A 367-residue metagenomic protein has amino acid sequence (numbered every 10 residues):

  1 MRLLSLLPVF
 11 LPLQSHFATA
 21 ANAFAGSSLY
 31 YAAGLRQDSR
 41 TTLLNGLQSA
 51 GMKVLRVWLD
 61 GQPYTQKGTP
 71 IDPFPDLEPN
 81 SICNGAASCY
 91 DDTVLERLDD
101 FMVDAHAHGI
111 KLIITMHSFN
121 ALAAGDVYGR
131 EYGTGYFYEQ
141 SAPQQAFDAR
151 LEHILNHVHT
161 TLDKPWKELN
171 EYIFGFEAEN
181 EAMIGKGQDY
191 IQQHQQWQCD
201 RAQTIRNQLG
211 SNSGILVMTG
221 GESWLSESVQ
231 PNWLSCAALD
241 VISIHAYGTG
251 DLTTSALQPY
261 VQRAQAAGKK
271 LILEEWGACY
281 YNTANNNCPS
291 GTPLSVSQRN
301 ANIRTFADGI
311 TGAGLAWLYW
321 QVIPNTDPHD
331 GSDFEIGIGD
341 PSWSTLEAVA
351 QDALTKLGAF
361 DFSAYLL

Functional and structural regions predicted by a protein language model:
M1-A20: Fungal secretory targeting signals
F17-A20, K356-L367: Fungal extracellular Ser/Thr-rich, low-complexity intrinsically disordered regions
A21-A238, A266-A267, L294, R299-F306 (+3 more regions): Active-site mouth of glycoside hydrolases
V57, S243-I244: Redox-cofactor binding/interface segments in oxidoreductases and associated redox assembly factors
G220, I272-E275: Active-site neighborhood of phospho(di)ester-bond hydrolases with catalytic His/Asp-centered motifs
S223-S226, G248-G250, A278-C279: Short, catalytically relevant binding-site loops at active-site mouths
T249-Q262: Substrate-binding surface in catalytic domains of secreted glycosidases
D251-T253, Y281, N287-S290: Long, structured stretches of catalytic cores involved in phosphate-ester chemistry, encompassing
